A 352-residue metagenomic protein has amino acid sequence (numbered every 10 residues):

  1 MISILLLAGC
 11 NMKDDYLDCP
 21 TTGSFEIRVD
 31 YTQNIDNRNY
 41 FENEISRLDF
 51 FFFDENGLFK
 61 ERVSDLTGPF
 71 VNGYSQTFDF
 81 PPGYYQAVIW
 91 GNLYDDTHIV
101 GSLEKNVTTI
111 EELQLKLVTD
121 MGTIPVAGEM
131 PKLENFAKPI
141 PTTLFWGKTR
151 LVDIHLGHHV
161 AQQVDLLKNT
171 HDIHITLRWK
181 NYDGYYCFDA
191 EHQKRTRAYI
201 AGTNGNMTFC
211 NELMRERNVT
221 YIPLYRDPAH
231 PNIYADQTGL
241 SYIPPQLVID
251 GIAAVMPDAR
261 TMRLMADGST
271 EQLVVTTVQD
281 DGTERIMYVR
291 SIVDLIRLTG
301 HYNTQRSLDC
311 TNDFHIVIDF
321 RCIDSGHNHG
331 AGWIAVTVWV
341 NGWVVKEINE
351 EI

Functional and structural regions predicted by a protein language model:
M1-I4: Sec-dependent signal peptide recognition, specifically the positively charged N-region followed immediately by
L6-G9: C-terminal motif of bacterial Sec signal peptides marking the signal peptidase cleavage site
N11-D15: Bacterial signal peptide processing site
L17-I35, D165-K180: A short, Gly/Thr-enriched small/hydrophobic beta-strand-prone motif that recurs across taxa
N37-E44, D183-K194: A short beta-turn/strand-edge loop motif at beta-sheet boundaries
L48-S102, C187-Y302, I352: Tryptophan-paired
E61-K168: Short, low-hydrophobicity acidic/polar segments
V289-I352: Extended, compositionally biased alpha-helical segments that mediate assembly or anchoring
